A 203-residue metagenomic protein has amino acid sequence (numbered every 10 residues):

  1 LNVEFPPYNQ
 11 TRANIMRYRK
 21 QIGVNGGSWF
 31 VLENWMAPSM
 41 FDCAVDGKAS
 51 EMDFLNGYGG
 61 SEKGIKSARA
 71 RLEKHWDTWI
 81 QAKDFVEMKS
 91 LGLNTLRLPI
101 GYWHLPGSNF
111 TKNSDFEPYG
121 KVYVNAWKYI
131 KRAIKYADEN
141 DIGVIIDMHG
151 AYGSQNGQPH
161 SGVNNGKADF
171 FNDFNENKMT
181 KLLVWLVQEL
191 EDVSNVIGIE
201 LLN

Functional and structural regions predicted by a protein language model:
L1-Y8: Short linear interaction motifs
T11, R19-N203: Active-site mouth of glycoside hydrolases
